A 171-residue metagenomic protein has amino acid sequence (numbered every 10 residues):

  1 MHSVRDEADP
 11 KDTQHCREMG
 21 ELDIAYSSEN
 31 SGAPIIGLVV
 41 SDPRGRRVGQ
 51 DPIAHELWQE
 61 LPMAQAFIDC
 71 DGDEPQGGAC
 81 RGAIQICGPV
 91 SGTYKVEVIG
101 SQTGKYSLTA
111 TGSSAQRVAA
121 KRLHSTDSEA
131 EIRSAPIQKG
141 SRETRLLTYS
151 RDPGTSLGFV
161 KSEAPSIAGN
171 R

Functional and structural regions predicted by a protein language model:
H2-R171: Extracellular glycoprotein-like low-complexity segments
